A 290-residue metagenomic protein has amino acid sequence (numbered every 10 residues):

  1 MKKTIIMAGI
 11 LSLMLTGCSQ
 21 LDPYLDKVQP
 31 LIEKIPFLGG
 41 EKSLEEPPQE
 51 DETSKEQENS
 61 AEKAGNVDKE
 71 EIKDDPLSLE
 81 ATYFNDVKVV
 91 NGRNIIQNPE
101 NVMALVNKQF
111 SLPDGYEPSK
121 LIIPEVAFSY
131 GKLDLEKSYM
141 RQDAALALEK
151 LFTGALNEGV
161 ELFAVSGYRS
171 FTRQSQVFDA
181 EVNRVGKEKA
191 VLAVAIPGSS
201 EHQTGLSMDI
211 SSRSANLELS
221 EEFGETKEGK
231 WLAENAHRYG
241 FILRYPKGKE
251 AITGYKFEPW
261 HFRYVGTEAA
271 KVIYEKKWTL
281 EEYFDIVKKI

Functional and structural regions predicted by a protein language model:
M1-Y24: Sec-dependent N-terminal signal peptides of Gram-positive bacterial secreted proteins and lipoproteins
G17-S166, T172-I290: Extracytoplasmic cell-surface/polysaccharide-interacting catalytic and binding patches
